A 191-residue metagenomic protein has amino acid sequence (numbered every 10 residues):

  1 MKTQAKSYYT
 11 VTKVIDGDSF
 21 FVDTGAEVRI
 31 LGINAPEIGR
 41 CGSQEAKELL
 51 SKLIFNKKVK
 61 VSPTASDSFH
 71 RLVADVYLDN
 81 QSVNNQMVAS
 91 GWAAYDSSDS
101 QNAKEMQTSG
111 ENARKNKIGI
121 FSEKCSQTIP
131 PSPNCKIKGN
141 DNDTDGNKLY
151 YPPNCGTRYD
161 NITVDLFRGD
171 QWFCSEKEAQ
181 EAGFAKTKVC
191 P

Functional and structural regions predicted by a protein language model:
M1-K2, E111: Polybasic, low-complexity, intrinsically disordered segments
K2-S100: Electropositive
A46-L50, D79, V83, V88 (+5 more regions): Stable alpha-helical elements in mature extracytoplasmic
A89, A94-S98, E111-P191: Mature, structured domains enriched in cysteine- and short glycine motifs
